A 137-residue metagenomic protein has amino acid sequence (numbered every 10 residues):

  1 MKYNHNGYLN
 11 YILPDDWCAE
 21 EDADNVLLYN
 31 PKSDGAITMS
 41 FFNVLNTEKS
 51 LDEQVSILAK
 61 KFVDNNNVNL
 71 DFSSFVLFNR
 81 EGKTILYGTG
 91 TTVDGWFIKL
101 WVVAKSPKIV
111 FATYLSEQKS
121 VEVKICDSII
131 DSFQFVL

Functional and structural regions predicted by a protein language model:
K2-I57: Secretory pathway targeting signatures of secreted, lumenal, and periplasmic proteins
K2-Y3, D15-E21, D64-N79, Q134-V136: Short secondary-structure junctions
I12, D16, K32-D34, R80-E81 (+1 more regions): Short, solvent-exposed coil/turn segments at beta-strand boundaries
W17, V110-L137: Surface-exposed amphipathic alpha-helical segments
A19, L28, T38, I98 (+2 more regions): Short hydrophobic/aromatic-rich beta-strand segments that constitute the beta-sheet cores of beta-sandwich/beta-barrel
V26-L27, T84, K108-V110: Hydrophobic residues embedded in beta-strands of well-ordered beta-sheets
K32-D34, F42-N46, T91-V93, K105-S106 (+1 more regions): Short, flexible beta-strand-to-coil junctions
A59-S106: Signature of long, low-cysteine stretches enriched in small and polar/charged residues
